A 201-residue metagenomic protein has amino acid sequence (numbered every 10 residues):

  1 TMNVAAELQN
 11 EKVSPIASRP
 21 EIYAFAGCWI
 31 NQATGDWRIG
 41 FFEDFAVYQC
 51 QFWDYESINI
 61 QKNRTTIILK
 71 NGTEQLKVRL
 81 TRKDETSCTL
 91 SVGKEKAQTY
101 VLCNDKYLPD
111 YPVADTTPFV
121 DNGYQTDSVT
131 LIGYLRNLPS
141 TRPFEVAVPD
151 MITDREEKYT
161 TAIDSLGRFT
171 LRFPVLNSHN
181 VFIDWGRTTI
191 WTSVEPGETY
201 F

Functional and structural regions predicted by a protein language model:
T1-N10, W53-Y111: Extended, hydrophobic interaction surfaces within ordered domains
L8-R38: Tryptophan-anchored aromatic micro-motifs
Y23-F25, F41-D44, K62-N63, K83-E85 (+2 more regions): A short, compositionally biased
C28, A46-V47, L166-F173: Short, surface-exposed beta-strand/beta-hairpin micro-motifs centered on an aromatic residue
I30-T66: N-terminal glycine/threonine-rich, aromatic-flanked beta-hairpin/loop signature
Q32-G35, Q49-F52, G72, G93-K94 (+1 more regions): Short strand-coil-strand connectors
R79-D84, T89-S140, V146-A162, R168-F201: A non-transmembrane, solvent-exposed segment enriched in polar/low-complexity residues
